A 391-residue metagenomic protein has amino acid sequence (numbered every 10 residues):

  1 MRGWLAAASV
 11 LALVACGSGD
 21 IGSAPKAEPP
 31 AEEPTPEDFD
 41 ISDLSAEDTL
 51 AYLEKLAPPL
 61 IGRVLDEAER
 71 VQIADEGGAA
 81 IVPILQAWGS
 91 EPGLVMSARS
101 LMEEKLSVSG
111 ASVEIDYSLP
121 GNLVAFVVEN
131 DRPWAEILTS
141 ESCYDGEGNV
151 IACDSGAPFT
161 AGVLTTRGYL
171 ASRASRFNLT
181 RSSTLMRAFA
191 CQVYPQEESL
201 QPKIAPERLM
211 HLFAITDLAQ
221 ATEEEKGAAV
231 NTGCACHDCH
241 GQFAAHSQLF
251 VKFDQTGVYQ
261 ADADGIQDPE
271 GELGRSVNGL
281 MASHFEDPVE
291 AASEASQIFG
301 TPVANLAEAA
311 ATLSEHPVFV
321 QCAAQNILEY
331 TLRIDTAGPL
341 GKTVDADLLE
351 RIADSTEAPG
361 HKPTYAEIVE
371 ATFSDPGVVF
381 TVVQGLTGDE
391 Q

Functional and structural regions predicted by a protein language model:
M1-A8: Bacterial N-terminal signal peptides that target proteins for export
L13-A15: C-terminal motif of bacterial Sec signal peptides marking the signal peptidase cleavage site
G17-D20: Bacterial signal peptide processing site
E28-D75, W88: N-terminal module-boundary/linker segments of secreted carbohydrate-active enzymes
P34-S45, S90, A171-N178, A221-T222 (+5 more regions): Electron-transfer interface patches adjacent to heme c in soluble/periplasmic c-type cytochromes and di-/multiheme
P83-H246, S314, V318, L328 (+4 more regions): Extended surface/linker regions that mediate inter-domain or inter-protein docking in multi-component redox
Q248-D254: Short cysteine/histidine-rich zinc-coordinating motifs and their immediately flanking basic loops
Q384-Q391: C-terminal, helix-dominated tail/subdomain
